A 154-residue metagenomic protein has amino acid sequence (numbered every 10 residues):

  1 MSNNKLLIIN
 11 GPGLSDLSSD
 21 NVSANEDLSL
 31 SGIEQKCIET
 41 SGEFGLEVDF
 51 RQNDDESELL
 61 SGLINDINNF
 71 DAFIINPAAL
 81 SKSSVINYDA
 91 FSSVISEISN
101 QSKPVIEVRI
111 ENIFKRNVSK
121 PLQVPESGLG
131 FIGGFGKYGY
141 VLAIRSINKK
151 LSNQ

Functional and structural regions predicted by a protein language model:
S2-L7: Extreme N-terminal starter segment of soluble prokaryotic enzymes
P12-L14, A78-S81, E111-I113: Short glycine-rich anion-binding loops that position phosphate/pyrophosphate groups of nucleotides and phosphorylated
S19, L80-D89: Glycine/threonine-rich flexible loop motifs
S23-G42: Short catalytic helix/loop segments, enriched in acidic residues and glycine and frequently bearing histidine
E47-S57: Short beta->alpha junction loops
D49, E111-Q154: Short, glycine-/small-residue-rich phosphate/pyrophosphate-handling segment
D66-F73: Short acidic/histidine-rich motifs immediately flanking catalytic phosphotransfer sites in two-component signaling
V94-N112: Short, acidic/small-residue loops that bind anionic groups at enzyme active sites
